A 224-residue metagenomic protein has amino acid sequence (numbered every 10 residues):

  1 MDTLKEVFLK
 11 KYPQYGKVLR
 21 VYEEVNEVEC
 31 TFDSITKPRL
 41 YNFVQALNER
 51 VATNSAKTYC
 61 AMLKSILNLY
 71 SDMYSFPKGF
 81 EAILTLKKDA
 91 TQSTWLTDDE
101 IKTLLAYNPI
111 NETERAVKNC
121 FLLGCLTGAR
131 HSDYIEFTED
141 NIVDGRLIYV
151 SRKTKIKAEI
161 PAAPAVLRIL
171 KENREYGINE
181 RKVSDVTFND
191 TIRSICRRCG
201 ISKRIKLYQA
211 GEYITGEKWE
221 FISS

Functional and structural regions predicted by a protein language model:
M1-R50, N68: Basic/aromatic-enriched alpha-helical hairpins
V18-V21, E49-E81, G128-S132, R193-I195 (+1 more regions): N-terminal DNA-binding recognition helix of tyrosine site-specific recombinases/integrases
S34-I35, N68-T94, I205-Y213: Short, charged hinge/linker segments at domain and secondary-structure junctions
E49, Y107-N111, D140-V143: Solenoid-like repeat scaffolds
T53, K57, F76-H131, V186-T187: Basic, Lys/Arg- and aromatic-enriched nucleic-acid-binding interface segment
E100, T127, E136-K171: Conserved tyrosine-mediated DNA breakage-rejoining catalytic core shared by Y-recombinases
N111, Y176-I178, D190-S224: Short, basic (Lys/Arg/His-rich) helix/loop patches that form interaction surfaces in the mid-to-C-terminal regions
D133-I135, S224: Active-site-proximal segment of tyrosine recombinases
